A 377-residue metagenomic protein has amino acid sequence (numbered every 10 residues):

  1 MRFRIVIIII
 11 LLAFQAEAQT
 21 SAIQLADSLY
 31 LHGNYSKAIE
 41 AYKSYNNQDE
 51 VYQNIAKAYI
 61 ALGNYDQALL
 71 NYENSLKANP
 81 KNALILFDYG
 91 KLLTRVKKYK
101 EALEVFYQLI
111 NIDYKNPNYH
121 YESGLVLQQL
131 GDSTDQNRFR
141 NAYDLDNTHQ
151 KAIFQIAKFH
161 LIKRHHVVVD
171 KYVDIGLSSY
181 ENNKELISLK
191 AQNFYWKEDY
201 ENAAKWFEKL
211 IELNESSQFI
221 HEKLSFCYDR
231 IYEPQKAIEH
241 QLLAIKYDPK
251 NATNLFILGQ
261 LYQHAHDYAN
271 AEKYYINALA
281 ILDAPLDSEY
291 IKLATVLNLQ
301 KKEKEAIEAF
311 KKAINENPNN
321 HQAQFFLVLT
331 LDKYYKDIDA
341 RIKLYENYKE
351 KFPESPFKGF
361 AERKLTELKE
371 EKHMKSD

Functional and structural regions predicted by a protein language model:
A16-E73, K77, L84, R95 (+4 more regions): N-terminal leader/linker segments that initiate helical-solenoid repeat arrays
D27, K57, K91, L125 (+7 more regions): Residue-level recognition of tetratricopeptide repeat
D27-Y30, I60, F87, T94 (+8 more regions): Position-specific recognition of the canonical hydrophobic site in helix A of tetratricopeptide repeat
L31-K37, L62-N74, V96-Y107, Q129-N141 (+6 more regions): Structural signature of tandem alpha-helical TPR/SEL1-like repeats, specifically the intra-repeat loop/turn
S44-Q48, A78, I112, D144-L145 (+6 more regions): Structural marker of alpha-solenoid helical repeat scaffolds
V51, I85, Y119, A152 (+6 more regions): TPR alpha-solenoid repeat register
N54-K57, A61, D88, E122-L125 (+7 more regions): Canonical tetratricopeptide repeat
T330-D377: Terminal, low-structured helical/coil segments at or just beyond the last alpha-helical repeat
